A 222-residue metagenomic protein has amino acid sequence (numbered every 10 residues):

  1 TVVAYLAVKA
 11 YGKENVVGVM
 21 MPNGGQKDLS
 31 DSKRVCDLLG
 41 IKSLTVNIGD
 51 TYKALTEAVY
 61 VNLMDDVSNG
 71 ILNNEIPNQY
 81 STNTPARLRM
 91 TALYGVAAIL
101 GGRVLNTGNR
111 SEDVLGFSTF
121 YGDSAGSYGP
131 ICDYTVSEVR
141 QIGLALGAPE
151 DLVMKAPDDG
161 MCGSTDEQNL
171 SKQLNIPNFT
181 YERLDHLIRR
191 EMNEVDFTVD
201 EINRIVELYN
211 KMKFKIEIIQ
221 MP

Functional and structural regions predicted by a protein language model:
T1-A4, L29-K33: Short, surface-exposed alpha-helical segments at coil->helix boundaries
V2-K9, E14-V17, G24, D37-T51 (+3 more regions): ATP/NTP-dependent adenylation/nucleotidyl-transfer catalytic domains that generate, transfer, or process NMP-activated
